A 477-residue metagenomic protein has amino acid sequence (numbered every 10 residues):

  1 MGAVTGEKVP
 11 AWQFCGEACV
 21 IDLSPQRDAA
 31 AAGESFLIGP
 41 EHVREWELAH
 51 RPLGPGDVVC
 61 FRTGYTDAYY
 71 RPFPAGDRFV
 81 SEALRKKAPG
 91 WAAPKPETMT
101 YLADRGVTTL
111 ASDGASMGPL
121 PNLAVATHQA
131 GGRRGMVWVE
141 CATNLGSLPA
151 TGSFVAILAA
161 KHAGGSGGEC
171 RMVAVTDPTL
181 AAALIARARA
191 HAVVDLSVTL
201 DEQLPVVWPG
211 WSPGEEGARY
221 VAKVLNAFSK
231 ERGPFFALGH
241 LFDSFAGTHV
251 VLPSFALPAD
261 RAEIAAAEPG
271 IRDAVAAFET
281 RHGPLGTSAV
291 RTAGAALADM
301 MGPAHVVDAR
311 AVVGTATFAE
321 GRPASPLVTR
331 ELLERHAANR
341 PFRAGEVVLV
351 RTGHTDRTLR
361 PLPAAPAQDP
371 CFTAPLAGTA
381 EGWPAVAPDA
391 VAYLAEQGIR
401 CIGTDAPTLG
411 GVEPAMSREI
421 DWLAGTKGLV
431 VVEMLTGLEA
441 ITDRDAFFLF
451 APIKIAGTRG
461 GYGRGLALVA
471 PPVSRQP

Functional and structural regions predicted by a protein language model:
M1-P477: Active-/binding-site microenvironments in catalytic and ligand-binding cores
